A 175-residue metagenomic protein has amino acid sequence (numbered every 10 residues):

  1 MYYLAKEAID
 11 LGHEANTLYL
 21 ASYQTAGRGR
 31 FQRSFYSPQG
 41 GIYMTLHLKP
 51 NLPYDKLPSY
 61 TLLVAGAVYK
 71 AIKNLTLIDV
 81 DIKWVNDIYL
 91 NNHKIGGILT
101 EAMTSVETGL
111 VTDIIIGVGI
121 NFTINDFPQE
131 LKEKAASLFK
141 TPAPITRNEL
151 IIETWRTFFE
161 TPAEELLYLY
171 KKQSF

Functional and structural regions predicted by a protein language model:
M1-I78, G96: N-terminal lobe of the biotin/lipoate ligase/transferase fold
D10, P53, S59-D79, L90-F175: Long, positively charged amphipathic alpha-helical accessory segments at protein N-termini or as interdomain linkers
